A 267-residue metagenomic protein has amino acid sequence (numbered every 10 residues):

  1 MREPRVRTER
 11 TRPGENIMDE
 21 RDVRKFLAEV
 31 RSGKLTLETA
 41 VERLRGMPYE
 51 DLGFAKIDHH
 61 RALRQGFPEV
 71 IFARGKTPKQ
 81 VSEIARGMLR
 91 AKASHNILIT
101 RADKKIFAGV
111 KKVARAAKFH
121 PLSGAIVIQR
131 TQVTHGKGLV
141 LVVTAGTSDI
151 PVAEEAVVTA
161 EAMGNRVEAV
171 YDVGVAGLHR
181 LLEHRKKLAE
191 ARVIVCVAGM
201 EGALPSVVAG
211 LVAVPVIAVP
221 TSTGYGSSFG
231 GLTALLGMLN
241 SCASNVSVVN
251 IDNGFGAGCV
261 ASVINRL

Functional and structural regions predicted by a protein language model:
E3, R7-I17: Short, Lys/Arg-enriched N-terminal segments with co-localized hydrophobic residues within the first ~10-30 amino acids
M18-A108, K112-V113: Long amphipathic alpha-helical segments
K79-V81, D149-E154, L178-H179, A198-V207 (+2 more regions): Short glycine/serine/threonine-rich phosphate/pyrophosphate-binding segments that cradle anionic phosphate groups
A125-Q129, R166-K187, L232-T233, V249: Glycine-rich oxoanion-binding loops at beta->alpha junctions
G136-H179: Glycine-rich phosphate/diphosphate-binding loop of Rossmann-like nucleotide-binding domains
T144, S148, R185, T223-L267: C-terminal binding/interaction regions
E183-T221: Glycine-rich phosphate-binding loop
